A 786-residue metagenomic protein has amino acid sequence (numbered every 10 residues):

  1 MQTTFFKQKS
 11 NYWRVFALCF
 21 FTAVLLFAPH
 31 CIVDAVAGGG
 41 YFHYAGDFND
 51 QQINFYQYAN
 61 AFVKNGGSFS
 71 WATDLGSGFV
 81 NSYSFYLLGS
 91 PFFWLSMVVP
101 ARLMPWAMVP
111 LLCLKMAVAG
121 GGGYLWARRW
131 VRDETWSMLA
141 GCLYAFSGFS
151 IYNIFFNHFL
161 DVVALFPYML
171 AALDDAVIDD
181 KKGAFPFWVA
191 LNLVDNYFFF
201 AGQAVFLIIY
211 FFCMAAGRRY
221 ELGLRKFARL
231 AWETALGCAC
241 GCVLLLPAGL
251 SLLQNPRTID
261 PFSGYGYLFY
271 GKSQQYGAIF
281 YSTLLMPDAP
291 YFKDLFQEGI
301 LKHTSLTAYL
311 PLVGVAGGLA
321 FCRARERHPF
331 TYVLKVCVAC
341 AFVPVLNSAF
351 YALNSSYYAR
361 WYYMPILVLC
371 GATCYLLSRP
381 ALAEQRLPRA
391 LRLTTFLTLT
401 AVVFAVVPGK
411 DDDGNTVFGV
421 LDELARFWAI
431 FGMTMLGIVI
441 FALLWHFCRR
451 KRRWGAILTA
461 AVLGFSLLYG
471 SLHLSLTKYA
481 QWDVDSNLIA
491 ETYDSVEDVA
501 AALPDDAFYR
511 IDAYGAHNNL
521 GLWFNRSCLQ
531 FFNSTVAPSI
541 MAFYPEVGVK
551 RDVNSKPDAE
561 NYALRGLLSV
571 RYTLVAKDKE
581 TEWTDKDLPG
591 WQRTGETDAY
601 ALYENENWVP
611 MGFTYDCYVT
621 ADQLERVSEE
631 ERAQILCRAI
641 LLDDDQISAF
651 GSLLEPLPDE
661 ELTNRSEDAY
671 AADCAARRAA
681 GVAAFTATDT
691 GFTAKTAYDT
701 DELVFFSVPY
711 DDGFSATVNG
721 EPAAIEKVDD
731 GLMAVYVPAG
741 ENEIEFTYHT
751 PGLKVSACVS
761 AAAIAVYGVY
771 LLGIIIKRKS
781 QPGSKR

Functional and structural regions predicted by a protein language model:
F5-N81, A480-V499, L503-N518, L522: Hydrophobic alpha-helical membrane-insertion signals
A23, C113-R129, T135-G217, R229-G249 (+4 more regions): Membrane-embedded helix bundles of polyisoprenyl
P29-P167, L191-D195, A278, A289-L301 (+1 more regions): Active-site lumenal/periplasmic loops and adjacent helix-entry segments of GT-C-fold, multi-pass membrane
G46-A59, P91, K226-F227, T234-A324 (+5 more regions): Periplasmic/ER-lumenal interhelical loops and adjacent helix-loop junctions in multi-pass membrane proteins
N81, F85, V462-N487, V499-L568 (+3 more regions): Extracytoplasmic/lumenal acceptor-recognition loop(s) of multi-pass membrane glycoenzymes
D180, F199, F330-T492, A739-R786: Contiguous transmembrane helix-bundle modules in multi-pass membrane proteins
Y220-A228, G317-A341, R453: Membrane-interface helix-loop-helix junctions at transmembrane boundaries of multi-pass membrane enzymes, predominantly
I647-R786: Active-site-proximal, structured, solvent-exposed surfaces of multi-pass membrane proteins that position macromolecular
